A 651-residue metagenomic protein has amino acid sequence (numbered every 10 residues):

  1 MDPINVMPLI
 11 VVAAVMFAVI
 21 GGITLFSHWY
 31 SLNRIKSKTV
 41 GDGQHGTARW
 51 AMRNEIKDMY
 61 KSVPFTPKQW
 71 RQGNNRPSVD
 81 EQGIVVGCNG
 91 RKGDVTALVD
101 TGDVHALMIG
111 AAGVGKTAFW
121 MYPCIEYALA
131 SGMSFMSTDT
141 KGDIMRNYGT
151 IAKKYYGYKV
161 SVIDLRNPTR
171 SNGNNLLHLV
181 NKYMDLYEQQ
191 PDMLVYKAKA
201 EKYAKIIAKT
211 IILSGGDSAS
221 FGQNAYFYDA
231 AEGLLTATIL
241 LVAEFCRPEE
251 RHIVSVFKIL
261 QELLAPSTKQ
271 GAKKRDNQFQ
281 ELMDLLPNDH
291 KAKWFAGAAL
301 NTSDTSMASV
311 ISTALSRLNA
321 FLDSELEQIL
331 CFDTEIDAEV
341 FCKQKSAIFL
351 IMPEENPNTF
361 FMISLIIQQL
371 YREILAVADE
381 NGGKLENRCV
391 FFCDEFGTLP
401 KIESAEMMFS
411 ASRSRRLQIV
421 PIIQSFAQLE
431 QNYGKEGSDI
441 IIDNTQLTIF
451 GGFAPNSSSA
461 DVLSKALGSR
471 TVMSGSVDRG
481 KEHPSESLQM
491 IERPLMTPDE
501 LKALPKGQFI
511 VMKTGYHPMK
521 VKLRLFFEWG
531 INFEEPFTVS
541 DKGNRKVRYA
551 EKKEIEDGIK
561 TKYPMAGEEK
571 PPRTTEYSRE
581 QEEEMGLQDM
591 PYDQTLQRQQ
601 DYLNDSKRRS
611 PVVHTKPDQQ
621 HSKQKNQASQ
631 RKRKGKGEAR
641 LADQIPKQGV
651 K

Functional and structural regions predicted by a protein language model:
M1-V114, A118-E126, S131, T169 (+4 more regions): Basic- and hydrophobic-enriched, low-structure N-terminal and domain-boundary segments that flank ATP-binding catalytic
A48-W50, N54-E55, N74-G93, A292-S306 (+4 more regions): N-terminal short leaders/motifs
M59-Y60, R71-G73, F361, F396 (+1 more regions): A short glycine-/small-residue-rich loop at the edge of a beta-strand within enzyme catalytic domains
S78-D80, V85-G93, A97-L417, N432-K435 (+5 more regions): P-loop NTPase motor domains
L165, F453, L523: Active-site donor-binding loop signature of nucleotide-sugar glycosyltransferases
F409-I510: Conserved ATP-driven motor cores of ASCE-family P-loop NTPases powering translocation/secretion/packaging/pilus
Q619-Q630: Low-complexity, intrinsically disordered or signal/transmembrane-proximal segments
